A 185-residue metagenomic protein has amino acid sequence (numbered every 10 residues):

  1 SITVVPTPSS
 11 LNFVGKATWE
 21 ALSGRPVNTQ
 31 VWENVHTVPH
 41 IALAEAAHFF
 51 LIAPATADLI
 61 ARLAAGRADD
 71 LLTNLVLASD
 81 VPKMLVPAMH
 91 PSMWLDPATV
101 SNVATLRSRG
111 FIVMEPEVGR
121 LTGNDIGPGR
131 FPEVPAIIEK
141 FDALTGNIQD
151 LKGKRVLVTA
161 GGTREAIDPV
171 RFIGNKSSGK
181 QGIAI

Functional and structural regions predicted by a protein language model:
S1-L85, P91-G179, I183-A184: A cross-family phosphate/adenosyl-ligand binding-site feature
